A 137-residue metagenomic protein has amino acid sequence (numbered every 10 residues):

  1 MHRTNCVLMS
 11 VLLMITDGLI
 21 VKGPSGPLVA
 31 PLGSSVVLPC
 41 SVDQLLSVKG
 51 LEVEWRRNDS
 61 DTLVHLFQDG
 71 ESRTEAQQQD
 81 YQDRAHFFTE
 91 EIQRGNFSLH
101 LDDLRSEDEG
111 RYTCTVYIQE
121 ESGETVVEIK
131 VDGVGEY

Functional and structural regions predicted by a protein language model:
M1-A30: N-terminal Sec-dependent signal peptide, specifically the hydrophobic helical h-region
T16, R57, I129-G133: Interdomain boundary/hinge segments at the C-termini of tandem beta-sandwich modules
T16-G18, G50-E52, V126: Exposed beta-strand and adjacent loop surfaces of beta-rich binding modules that mediate intermolecular recognition
G26-L28, D43, R73, D102 (+1 more regions): Outer-membrane beta-barrel proteins
P31-V37: Short coil/turn motif common to extracellular beta-sandwich-like domains
V37-S41, E54, Q82-K130: Ligand-binding face of N-terminal immunoglobulin V-set domains in extracellular IgSF glycoproteins
D43-R84: N-terminal V-set
